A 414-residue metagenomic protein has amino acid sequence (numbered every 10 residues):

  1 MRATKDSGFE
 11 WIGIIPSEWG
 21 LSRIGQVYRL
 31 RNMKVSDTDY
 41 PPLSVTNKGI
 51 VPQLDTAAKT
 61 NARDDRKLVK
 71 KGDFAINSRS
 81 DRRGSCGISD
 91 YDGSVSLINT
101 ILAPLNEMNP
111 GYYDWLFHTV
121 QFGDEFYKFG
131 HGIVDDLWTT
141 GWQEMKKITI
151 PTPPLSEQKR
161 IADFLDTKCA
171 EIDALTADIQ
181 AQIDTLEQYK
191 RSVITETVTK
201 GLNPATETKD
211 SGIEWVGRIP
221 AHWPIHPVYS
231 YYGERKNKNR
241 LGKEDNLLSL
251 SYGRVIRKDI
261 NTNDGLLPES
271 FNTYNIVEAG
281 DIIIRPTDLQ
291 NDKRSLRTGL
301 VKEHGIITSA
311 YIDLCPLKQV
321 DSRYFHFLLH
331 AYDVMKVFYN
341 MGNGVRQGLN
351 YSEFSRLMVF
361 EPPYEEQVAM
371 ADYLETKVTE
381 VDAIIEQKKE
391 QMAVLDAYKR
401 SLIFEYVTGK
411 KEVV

Functional and structural regions predicted by a protein language model:
M1-I12, E18, P153-E207, E361-V414: Amphipathic alpha-helical coiled-coil/heptad-repeat segments
R2-V35, K147, L155, K159 (+2 more regions): Non-catalytic DNA-recognition/assembly elements of restriction-modification systems
A3-G8, R79, G93-T100, I133-K159 (+2 more regions): A short glycine-rich beta-alpha junction/loop motif
G8, G25-K71, H226-D245, L250-I282: Sequence-specific dsDNA recognition surfaces
V35-D55, F74-T100, G111, W115 (+5 more regions): Short, ligand-facing micro-motifs at secondary-structure edges
P104-N109, P316-D321: Ligand-binding loop in jelly-roll beta-barrel domains
Y112-L116, F164, D321-L328, E366 (+1 more regions): Short amphipathic alpha-helical coupling segments at ligand-binding clamshell hinges and other catalytic/signaling
